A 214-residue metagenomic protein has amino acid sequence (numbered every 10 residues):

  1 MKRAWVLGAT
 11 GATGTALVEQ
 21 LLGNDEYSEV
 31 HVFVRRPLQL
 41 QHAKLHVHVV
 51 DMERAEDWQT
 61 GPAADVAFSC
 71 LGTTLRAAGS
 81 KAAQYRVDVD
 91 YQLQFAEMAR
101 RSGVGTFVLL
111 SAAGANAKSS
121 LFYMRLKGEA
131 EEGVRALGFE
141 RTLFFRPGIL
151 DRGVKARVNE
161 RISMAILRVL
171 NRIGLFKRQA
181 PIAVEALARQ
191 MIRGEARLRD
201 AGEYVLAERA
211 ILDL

Functional and structural regions predicted by a protein language model:
K2-N24: N-terminal Rossmann NAD(P)H-binding glycine-rich loop of SDR-like oxidoreductase domains
A4, Q39, H46-Q94, M98-R101: NAD(P)H-binding glycine-rich loop region in Rossmannoid oxidoreductase-like domains and their noncatalytic homologs
L7, F33, C70-L71, F107-A113 (+1 more regions): SDR active-site strand-loop-helix element
E26-S28, A117-L214: Oxidoreductase cofactor-interface core, primarily capturing Rossmann-like NAD(P)-dependent enzymes
H31-Q39: Short, polar loop motifs at secondary-structure junctions
K44-H46, T142: Short, conserved active-site loop motifs that form the nucleotide-linked donor/cofactor pocket
K81, R86-E131, A136, E140-F145: Conserved Rossmann-fold NAD(P)-dependent oxidoreductase catalytic core, especially the SDR/UDP-sugar
